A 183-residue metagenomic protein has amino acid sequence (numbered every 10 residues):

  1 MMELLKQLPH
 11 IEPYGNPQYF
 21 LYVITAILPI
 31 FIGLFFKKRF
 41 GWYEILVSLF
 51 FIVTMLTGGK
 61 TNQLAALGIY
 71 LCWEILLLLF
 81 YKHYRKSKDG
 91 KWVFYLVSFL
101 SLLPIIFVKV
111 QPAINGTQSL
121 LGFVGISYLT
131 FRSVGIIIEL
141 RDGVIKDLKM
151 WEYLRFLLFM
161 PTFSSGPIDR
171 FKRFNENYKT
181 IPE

Functional and structural regions predicted by a protein language model:
M1-E183: Membrane-embedded transmembrane alpha-helical bundles that form the catalytic cores of multi-pass lipid-modifying
